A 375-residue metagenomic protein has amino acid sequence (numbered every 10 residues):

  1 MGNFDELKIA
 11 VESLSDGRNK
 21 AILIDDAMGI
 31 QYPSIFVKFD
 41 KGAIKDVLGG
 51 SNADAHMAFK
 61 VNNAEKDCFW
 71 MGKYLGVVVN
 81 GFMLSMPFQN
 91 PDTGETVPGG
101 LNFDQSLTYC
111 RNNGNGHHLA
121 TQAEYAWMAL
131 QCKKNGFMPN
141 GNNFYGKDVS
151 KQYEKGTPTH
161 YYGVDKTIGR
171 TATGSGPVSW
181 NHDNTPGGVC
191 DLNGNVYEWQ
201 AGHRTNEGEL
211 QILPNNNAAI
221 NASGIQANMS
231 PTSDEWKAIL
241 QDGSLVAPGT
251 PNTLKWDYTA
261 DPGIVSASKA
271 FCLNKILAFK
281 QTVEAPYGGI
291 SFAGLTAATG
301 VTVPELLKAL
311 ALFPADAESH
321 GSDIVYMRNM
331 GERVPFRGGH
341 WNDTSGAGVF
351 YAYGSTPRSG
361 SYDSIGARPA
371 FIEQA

Functional and structural regions predicted by a protein language model:
M1-A55: N-terminal module-boundary/linker segments of secreted carbohydrate-active enzymes
M1-N3, E154-S179, D183-P186, L192 (+2 more regions): C-terminal, surface-exposed recognition/capping segments
L23-A27, I35-I44, G49, G72-Y74 (+5 more regions): Structured loops at beta-to-helix junctions and adjacent beta-edge loops in soluble globular domains
D25, F36-F39, K45-A64, F69-G81 (+7 more regions): Extracytoplasmic/secretory soluble proteins
D54-D191, S223-G224, P262, L277 (+1 more regions): Short aromatic-cysteine micro-motif
C132, G136, Q200, R204-E207: Short, well-ordered alpha-helical segments in soluble proteins
N206-N217: A short, polar/charged loop-to-alpha-helix boundary motif
